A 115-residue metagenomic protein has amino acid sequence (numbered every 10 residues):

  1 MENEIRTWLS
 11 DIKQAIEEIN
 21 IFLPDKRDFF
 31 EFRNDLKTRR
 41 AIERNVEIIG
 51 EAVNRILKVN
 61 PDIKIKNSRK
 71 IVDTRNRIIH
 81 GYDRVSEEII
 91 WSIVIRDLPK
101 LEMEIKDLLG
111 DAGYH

Functional and structural regions predicted by a protein language model:
M1-H115: Solvent-exposed interaction patches of small proteins and small membrane subunits
